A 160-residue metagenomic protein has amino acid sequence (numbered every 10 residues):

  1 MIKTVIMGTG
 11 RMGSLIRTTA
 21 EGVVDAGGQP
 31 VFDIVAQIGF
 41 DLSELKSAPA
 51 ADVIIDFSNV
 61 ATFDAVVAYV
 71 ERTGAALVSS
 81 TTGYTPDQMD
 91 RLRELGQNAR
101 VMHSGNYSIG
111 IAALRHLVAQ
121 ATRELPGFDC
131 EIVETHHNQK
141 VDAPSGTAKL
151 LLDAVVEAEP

Functional and structural regions predicted by a protein language model:
M1-T19, T122-P160: Active-site-lining helix/loop region of Rossmann-like oxidoreductase modules
M7, L15, T19-L45: NAD(P)-binding Rossmann-fold cofactor-contacting core
V23-V31, T73, Q97-N98, R123-E124 (+1 more regions): Short helix-capping segments at alpha-helix termini
F40, T82-Y84, N106-Y107, T135-N138: Short, ordered loop/turn segments at secondary-structure junctions
P49-A50, I54, N98: Alpha-helix C-terminal capping/helix-to-coil transition sites in glycosyltransferase folds
I54-I55, V78-S79: N-terminal Rossmann-like NAD(P) cofactor-binding module of classical short-chain dehydrogenase/reductase
A61-A68, R72, T81-H103, I109-T122: Rossmann-fold NAD(P)-binding glycine/threonine-rich loop
A76, R100-M102, E131: Proline-centered loop/turn at the N-terminus of a beta-strand
